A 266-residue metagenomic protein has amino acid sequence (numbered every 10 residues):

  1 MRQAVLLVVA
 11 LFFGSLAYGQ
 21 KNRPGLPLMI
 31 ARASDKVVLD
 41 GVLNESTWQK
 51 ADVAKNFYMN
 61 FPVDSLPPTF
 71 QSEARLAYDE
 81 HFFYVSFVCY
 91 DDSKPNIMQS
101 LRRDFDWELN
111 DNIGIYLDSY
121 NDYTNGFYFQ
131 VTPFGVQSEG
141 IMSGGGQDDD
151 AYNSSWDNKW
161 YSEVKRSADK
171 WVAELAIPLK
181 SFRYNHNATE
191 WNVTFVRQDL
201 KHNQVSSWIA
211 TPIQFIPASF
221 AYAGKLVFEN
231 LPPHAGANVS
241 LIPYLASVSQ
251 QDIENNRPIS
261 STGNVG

Functional and structural regions predicted by a protein language model:
R2-V8: Sec-dependent signal peptide recognition, specifically the positively charged N-region followed immediately by
A10-Y18: Hydrophobic h-region of N-terminal signal peptides that target proteins for export in Gram-negative bacteria
G19-G266: Structural preference for beta-rich elements and adjacent junctions enriched in aromatics
